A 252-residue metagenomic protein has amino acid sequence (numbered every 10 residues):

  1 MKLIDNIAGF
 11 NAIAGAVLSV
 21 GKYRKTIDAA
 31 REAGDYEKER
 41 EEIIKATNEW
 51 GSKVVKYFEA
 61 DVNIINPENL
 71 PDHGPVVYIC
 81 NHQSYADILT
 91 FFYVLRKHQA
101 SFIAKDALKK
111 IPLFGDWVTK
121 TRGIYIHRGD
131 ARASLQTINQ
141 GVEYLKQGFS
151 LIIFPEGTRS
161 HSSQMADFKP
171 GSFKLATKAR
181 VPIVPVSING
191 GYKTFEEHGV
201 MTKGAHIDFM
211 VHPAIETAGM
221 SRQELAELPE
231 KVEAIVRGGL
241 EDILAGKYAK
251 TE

Functional and structural regions predicted by a protein language model:
M1-V76: Membrane-anchoring hydrophobic helices of lipid-metabolizing enzymes
K2-I4, L135-E252: Non-catalytic C-terminal accessory region of glycerolipid acyltransferases and related lyso-lipid remodeling enzymes
A16-Y23, K56-Y57, D72-A131: Catalytic core of membrane glycerolipid acyltransferases/transacylases, capturing the structured, soluble-facing
I44, A107, A131-S134, M165: A conditional alpha-helix N-cap/helix-loop micro-motif detector
S52, L89, F173-K174: Active-site phosphate/pyrophosphate- and oxyanion-stabilizing loops and adjacent acidic/basic residues in soluble
F58-I65, S134-L135, G191-K193: Short gly/ser/thr-rich secondary-structure transition/capping motifs
I65, I103-K105, H127-R128, P155 (+1 more regions): Thr-Gly-centered strand-to-loop micro-motif
